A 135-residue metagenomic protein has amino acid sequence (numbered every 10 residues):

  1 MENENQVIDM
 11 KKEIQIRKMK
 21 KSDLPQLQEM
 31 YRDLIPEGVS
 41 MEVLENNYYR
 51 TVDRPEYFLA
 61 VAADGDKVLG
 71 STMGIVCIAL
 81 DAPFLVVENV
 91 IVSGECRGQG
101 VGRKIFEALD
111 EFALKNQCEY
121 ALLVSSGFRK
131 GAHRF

Functional and structural regions predicted by a protein language model:
M1-S22: Conserved N-terminal entry element of GNAT/NAT acetyltransferase domains
K18-P83, E88, F106-E107, F112: Acetyl-CoA-dependent GNAT
K20, S93, S126: Residue-level recognition of the GNAT/N-acetyltransferase active site
D81, Q99, K130: Loop/helix-junction capping segments adjacent to catalytic residues or to phosphate/diphosphate-binding pockets
V92, G98-E111: Conserved acetyl-CoA-binding loop-helix of GNAT-fold acetyltransferases
A113-S125: Conserved GNAT acetyl-CoA-binding A-motif
L123-H133: Conserved beta-strand-loop-alpha-helix junction that forms the acyl-donor binding cleft
